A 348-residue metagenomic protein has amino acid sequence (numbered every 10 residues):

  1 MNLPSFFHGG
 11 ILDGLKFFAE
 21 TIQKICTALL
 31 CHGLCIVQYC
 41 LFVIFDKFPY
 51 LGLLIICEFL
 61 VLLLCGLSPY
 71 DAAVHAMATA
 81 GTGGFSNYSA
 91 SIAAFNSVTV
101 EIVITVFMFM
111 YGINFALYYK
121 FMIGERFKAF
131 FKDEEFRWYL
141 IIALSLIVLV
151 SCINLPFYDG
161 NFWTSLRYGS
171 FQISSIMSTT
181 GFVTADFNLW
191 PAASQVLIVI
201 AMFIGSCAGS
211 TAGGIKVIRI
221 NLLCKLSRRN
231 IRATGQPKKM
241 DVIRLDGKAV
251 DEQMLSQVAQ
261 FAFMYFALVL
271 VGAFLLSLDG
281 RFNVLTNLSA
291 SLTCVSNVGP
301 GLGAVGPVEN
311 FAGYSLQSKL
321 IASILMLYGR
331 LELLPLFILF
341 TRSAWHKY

Functional and structural regions predicted by a protein language model:
M1-Y348: Membrane-proximal intracellular helices of multi-pass ion channels
